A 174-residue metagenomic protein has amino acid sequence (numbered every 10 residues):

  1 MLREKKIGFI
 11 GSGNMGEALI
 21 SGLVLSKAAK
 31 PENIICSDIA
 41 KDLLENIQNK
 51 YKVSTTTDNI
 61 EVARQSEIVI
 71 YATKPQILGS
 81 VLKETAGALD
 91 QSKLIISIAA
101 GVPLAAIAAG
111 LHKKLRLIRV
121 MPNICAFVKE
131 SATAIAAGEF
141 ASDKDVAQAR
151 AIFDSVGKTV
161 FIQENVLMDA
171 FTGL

Functional and structural regions predicted by a protein language model:
M1-L2, K27-A28, A88-L89, G110-L111 (+3 more regions): Solvent-exposed alpha-helices and their adjacent loops that cap or buttress functional pockets in soluble metabolic
M1-R64, E130-S131: NAD(P)+-binding Rossmann beta1-loop-alpha1 motif at the extreme N-terminus of oxidoreductases
F9, S37, T56, Y71-A72 (+2 more regions): Active-site-adjacent beta-strand anchor residues
N14, D42-L43, Q76-I77, V102 (+2 more regions): Short alpha-helical
A18, N46, S80-V81, A106 (+1 more regions): Phosphate- and divalent-cation-binding pockets in alpha/beta enzyme and binding domains that engage nucleotide-derived
G22, S26, S37, K50 (+5 more regions): Change "in soluble alpha/beta enzymes" to "in soluble alpha/beta proteins
Y51, N59-R64, I68-I135: Rossmann-like NAD(P)(H) cofactor-binding subdomain of soluble oxidoreductases
A106-R116, A132-A170: Internal alpha-helical scaffold of NAD(P)-dependent oxidoreductase catalytic cores
